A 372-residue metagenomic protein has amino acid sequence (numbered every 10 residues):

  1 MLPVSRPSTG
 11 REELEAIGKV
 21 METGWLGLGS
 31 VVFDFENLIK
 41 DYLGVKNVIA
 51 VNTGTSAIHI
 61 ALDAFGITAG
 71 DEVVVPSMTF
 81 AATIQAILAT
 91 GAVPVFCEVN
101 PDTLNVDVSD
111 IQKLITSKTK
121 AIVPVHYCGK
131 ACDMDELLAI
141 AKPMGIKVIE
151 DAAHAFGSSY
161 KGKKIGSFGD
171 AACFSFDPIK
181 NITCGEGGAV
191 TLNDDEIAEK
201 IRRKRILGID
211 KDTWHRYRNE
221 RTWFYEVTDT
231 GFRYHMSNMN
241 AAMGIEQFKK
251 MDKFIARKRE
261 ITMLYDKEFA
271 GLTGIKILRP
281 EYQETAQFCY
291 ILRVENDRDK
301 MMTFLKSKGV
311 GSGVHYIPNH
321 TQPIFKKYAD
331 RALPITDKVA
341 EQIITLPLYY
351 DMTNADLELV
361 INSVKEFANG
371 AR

Functional and structural regions predicted by a protein language model:
M1-L26, S30, E226-T228, P347: N-terminal "arm"/small-domain region of PLP-dependent enzymes with the aminotransferase-like
W25-E72, A86-T90, F96-E98, K163: Phosphate-binding glycine-rich loop
F33-N37, V45-V48, S109, A121-V125 (+4 more regions): PLP-dependent aminotransferase class I/II
I49, V74, V95, K147-I149 (+3 more regions): Structural detector of well-ordered beta-strand residues that form the stable sheet scaffold of enzyme domains
D63-A152, S159: PLP-dependent aminotransferase-like
E150-C184, E199, W223-T228: Conserved active-site segment immediately N-terminal to the catalytic lysine that forms the internal aldimine
F174-S175, A189-D194, I245: Short beta-strand-to-turn element immediately C-terminal to the catalytic PLP-Schiff-base lysine in fold type I
